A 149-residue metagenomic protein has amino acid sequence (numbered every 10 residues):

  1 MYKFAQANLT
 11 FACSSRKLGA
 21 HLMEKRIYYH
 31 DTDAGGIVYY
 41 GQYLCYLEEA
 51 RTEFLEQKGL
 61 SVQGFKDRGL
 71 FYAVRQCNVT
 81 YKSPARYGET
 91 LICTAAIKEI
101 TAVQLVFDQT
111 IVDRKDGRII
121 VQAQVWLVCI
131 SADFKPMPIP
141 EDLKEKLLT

Functional and structural regions predicted by a protein language model:
Y2-A7, F11-E56: Catalytic strand-loop segment that frames the active site of acyl-thioester-processing enzymes
Y2-F4, F11, H21-M23, E56 (+2 more regions): HotDog/MaoC-like acyl-thioester-processing domains
K25-Y29, Y81, C129: Hydrophobic residues in beta-strands and at strand termini
G59-S61, C77, Y81-K82, I97 (+1 more regions): Short glycine/proline-centered loop/turn elements that form peptide/ligand docking sites
F65-Y72: Short, basic/aromatic beta-hairpin or loop at an interaction surface
R75-Y81, C93-T94, F107-D108: Short structured motifs
